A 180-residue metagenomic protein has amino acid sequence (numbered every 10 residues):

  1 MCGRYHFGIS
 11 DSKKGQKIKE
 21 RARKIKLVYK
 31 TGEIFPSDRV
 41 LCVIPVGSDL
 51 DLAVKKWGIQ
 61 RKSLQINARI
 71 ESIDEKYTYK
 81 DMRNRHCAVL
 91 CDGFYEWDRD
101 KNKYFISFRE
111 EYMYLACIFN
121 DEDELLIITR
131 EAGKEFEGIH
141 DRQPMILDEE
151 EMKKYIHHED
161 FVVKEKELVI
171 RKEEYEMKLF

Functional and structural regions predicted by a protein language model:
M1-F180: Short linear sequence motif anchored by a di-proline
